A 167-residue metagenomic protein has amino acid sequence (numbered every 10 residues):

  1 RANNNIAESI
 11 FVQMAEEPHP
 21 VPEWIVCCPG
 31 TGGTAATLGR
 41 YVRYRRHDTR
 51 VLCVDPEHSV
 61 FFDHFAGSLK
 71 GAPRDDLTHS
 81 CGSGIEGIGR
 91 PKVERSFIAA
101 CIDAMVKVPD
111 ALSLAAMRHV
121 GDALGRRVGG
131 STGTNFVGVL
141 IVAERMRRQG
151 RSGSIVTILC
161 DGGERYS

Functional and structural regions predicted by a protein language model:
R1-I10, G130-T134: A glycine-rich, Thr/Ser-enriched phosphate-binding loop motif common to dinucleotide/cofactor-binding enzymes
I6, A35-R45, V54: Short Gly/Thr/Asp-enriched flexible loops that form oxyanion-binding sites at enzyme active sites
I10, I25-V26, G32, V51 (+4 more regions): Buried hydrophobic positions in well-ordered alpha/beta secondary-structure cores of metabolic enzymes
I10-P20, V93-I98: Phosphate/pyrophosphate-binding loops at sites that engage ATP/ADP/AMP, CoA/4′-phosphopantetheine, polyphosphate
P18, Y44-L52, E144-S154: Phosphate-handling active-site elements
C28-G39, F61-F62, S131-L140, Y166: Short glycine/serine/threonine-rich phosphate/pyrophosphate-binding segments that cradle anionic phosphate groups
R43-G130: Active-site/ligand-binding loops adjacent to catalytic centers
L77, G82, R95, V137-S167: Phosphate-binding loop/pocket of nucleotide- and phosphate-handling active sites
